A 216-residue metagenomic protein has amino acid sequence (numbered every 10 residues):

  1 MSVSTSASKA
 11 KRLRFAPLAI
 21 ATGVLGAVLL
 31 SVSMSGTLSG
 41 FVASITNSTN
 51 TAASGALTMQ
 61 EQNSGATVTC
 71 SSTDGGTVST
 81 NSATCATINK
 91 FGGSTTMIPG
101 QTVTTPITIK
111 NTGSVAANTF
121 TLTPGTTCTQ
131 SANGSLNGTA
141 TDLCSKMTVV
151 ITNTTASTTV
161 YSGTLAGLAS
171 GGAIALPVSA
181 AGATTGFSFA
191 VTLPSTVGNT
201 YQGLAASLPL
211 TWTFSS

Functional and structural regions predicted by a protein language model:
S2-S216: Long, small/polar-residue-biased beta-strand-and-loop interaction regions
